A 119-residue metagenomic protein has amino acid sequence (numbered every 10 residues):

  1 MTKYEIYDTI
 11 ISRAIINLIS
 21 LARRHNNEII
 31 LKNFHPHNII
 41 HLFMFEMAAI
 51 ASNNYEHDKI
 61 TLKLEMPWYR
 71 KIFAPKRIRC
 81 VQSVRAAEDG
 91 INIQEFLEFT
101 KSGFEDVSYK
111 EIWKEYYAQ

Functional and structural regions predicted by a protein language model:
L21-P36: Short glycine-rich, basic-tinged beta-strand/loop micro-motifs
P36-L97: Acidic, low-complexity, intrinsically disordered interaction modules
F99, G103-Y117: A cross-taxonomic marker for long C-terminal extensions/tails that follow the last structured domain
